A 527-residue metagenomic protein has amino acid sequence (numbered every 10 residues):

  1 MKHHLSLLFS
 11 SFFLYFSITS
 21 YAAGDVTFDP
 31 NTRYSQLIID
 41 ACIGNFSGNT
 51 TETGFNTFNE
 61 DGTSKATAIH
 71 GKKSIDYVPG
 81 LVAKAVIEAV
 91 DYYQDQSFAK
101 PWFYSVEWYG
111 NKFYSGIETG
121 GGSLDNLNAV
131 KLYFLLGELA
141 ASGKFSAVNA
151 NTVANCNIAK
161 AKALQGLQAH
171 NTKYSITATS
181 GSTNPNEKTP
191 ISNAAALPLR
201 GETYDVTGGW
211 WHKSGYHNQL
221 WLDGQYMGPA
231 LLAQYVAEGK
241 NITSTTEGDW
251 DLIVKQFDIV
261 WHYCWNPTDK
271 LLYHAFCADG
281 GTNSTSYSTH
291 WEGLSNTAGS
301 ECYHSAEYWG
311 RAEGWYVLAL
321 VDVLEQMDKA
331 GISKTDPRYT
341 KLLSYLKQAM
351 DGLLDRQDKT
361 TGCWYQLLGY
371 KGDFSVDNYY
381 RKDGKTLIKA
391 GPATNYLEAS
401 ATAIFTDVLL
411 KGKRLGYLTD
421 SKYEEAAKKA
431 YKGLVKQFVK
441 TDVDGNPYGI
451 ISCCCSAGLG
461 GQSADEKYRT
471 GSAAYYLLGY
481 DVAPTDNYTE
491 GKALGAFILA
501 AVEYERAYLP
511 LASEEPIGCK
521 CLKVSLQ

Functional and structural regions predicted by a protein language model:
M1-H4: Positively charged n-region of N-terminal signal peptides that target proteins for export
L7-S17: Bacterial N-terminal signal peptides
S20-G24: Boundary at the C-terminal end of the N-terminal hydrophobic targeting segment
V26-G80, I87-E88, Y92, Q96-K162 (+6 more regions): CBM-like carbohydrate-recognition segments
L136-L139, G166-T177, L231-E238, Q256 (+1 more regions): Mid-sequence acidic-hydrophobic segments that form the walls of catalytic/ligand-binding cavities or oligomerization
A150, A154-A161, Q219-T406, L418-L477 (+3 more regions): Extended ligand-binding clefts on enzyme/binding-domain cores
D205-Y216, L222-Q225: Active-site groove signature of glycoside hydrolases
S525-Q527: Short, solvent-exposed mixed-charge patches
